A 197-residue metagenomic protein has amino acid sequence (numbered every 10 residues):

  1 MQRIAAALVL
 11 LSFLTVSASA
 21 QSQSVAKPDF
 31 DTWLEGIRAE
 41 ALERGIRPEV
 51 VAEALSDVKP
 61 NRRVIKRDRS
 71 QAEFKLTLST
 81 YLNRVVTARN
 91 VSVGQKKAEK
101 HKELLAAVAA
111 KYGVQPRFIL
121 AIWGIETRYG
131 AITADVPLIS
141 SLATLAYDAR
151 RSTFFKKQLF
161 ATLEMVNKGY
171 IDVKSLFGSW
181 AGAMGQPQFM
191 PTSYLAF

Functional and structural regions predicted by a protein language model:
M1-A7: Bacterial N-terminal signal peptides that target proteins for export
A7-V16: Bacterial N-terminal signal peptides
A18-S22: Boundary at the C-terminal end of the N-terminal hydrophobic targeting segment
A26-S56, P60: Mature N-terminal segment immediately following signal peptide/propeptide cleavage in secreted/periplasmic
I46-F197: Catalytic glycan-binding domains that act on GlcNAc-containing polysaccharides
